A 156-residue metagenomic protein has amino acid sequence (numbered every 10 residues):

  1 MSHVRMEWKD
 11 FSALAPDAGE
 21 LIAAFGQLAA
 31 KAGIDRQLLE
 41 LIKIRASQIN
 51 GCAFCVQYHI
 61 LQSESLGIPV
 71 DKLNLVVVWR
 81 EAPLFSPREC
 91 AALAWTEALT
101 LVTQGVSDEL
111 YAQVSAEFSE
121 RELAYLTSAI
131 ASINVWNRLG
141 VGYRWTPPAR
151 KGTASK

Functional and structural regions predicted by a protein language model:
M1-K156: Hydrophobic alpha-helical segments
